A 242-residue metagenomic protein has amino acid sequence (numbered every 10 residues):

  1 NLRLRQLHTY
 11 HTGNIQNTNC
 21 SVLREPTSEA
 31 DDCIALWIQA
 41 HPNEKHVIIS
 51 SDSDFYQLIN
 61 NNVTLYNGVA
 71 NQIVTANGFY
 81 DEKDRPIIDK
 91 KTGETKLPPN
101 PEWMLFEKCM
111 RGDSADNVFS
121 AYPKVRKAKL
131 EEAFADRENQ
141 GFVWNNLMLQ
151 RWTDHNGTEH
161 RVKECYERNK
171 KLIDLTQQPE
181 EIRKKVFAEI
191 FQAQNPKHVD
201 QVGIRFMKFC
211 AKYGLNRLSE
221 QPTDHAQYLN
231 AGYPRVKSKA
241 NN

Functional and structural regions predicted by a protein language model:
N1-N216, R235: Extended two-metal-dependent nuclease catalytic cores across DNA- and RNA-processing enzymes
C210, G214-N242: C-terminal regulatory/interaction regions
